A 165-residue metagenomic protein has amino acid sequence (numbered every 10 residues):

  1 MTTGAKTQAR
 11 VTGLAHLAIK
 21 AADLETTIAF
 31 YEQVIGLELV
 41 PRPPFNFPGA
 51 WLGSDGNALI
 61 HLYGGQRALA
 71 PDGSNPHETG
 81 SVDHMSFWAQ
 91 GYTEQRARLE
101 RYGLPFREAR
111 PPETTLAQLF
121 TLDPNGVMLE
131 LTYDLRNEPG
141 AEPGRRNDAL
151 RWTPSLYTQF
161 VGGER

Functional and structural regions predicted by a protein language model:
T2-G4, F47, A68-G73, P139: A short, acidic/glycine-rich surface segment
T2-R10, R96-R165: Vicinal oxygen chelate
A5-Q8, A29, G73-H77, R101: A short alpha-helix capping/helix-coil boundary motif
A9, K20-G65: Core segments of cupin and vicinal oxygen chelate
G13-A22, A50-S54, G73-R98, A117-L122 (+1 more regions): Vicinal oxygen chelate
T27-F30, Q95-L99: Hydrophobic side chains in well-ordered alpha-helices
P41-P44, D83, A109-P111: Short beta-strand
G64-R67, Y133-D134: Acetyl-CoA-dependent GNAT
